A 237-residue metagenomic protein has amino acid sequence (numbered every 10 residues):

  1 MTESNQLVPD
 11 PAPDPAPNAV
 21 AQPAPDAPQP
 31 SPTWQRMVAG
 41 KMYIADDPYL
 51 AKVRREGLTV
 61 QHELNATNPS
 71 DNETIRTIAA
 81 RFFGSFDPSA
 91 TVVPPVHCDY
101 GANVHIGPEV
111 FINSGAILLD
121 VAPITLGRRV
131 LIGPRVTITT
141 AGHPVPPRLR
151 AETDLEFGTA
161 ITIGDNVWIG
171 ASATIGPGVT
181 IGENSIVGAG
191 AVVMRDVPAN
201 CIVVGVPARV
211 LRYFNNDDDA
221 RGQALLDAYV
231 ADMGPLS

Functional and structural regions predicted by a protein language model:
M1-P88, A208-R212, N216-S237: Terminal amphipathic alpha-helical/low-complexity segments used for targeting or macromolecular assembly
P69, E73, V96-I106, F111-T180 (+2 more regions): Flexible, glycine/small-residue-enriched loop-and-beta-strand segment within the central core of proteins
I78-A80, V93-H97: Arg/Lys-rich RNA-binding interfaces used to dock onto structured RNA substrates
R81, V104-I106, V197: Short, T/G/N/S-enriched strand-turn elements that build extracellular solenoid repeat scaffolds
T91, Y100, T162-G164, W168 (+3 more regions): A generic "structured core" feature
G190-A191, D196-V197, A208, F214-N215: Short glycine-rich donor-binding/catalytic loop of glycosyltransferases that coordinates the nucleotide-sugar
